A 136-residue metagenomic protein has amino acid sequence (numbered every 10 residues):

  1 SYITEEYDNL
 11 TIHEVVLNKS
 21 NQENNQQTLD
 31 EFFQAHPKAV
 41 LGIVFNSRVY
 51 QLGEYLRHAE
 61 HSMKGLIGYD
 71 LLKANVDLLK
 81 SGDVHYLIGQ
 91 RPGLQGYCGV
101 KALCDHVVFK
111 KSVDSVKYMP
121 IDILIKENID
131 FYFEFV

Functional and structural regions predicted by a protein language model:
Y2, T28-E31, Q51, C98 (+1 more regions): Alpha-helical elements of Rossmann-like donor-binding domains used by nucleotide-donor carbohydrate transfer enzymes
Y2-E23: Short beta-strand elements in bilobed, periplasmic/extracellular small-molecule ligand-binding domains
Y2-E6, A35, G82, H106-K110: Change "in soluble alpha/beta enzymes" to "in soluble alpha/beta proteins
N18-A74: Hydrophobic alpha-helical
L72-V84: Flexible loop/hinge segments that line or gate small-molecule binding clefts
S81-G93: Short beta-strand elements at the ligand-binding edges of bilobed clamshell
R91-V136: Hinge/cleft segment of the Venus flytrap/periplasmic-binding protein
